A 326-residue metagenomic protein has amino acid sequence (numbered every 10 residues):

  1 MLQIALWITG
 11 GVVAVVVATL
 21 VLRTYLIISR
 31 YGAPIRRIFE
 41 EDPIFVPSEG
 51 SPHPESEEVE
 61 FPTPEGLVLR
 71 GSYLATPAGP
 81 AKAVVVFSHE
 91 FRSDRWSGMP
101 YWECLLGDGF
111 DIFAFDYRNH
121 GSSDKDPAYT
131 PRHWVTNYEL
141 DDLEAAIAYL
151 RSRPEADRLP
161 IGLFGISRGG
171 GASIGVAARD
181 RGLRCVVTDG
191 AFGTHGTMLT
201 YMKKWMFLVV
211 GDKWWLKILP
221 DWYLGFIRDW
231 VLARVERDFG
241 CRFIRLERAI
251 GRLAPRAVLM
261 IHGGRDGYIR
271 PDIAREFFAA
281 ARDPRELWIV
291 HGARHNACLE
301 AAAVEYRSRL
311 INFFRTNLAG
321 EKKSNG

Functional and structural regions predicted by a protein language model:
L2-P62, S72: An N-terminal hydrophobic leader/cap segment in hydrolases
F61-T63, F226-N312, T316, E321: Serine-hydrolase catalytic core
A81-E90: Short beta-strand element of the alpha/beta-hydrolase
W102-D126: Conserved alpha/beta-hydrolase
R132-P154: Alpha/beta-hydrolase active-site loop
E155-S167: Alpha/beta-hydrolase fold nucleophile elbow
G165-G175: Glycine-rich nucleophile elbow surrounding the catalytic serine of serine-hydrolase chemistry
A178-R242, A249-G251, A257: Hydrolase active-site cap/lid region
